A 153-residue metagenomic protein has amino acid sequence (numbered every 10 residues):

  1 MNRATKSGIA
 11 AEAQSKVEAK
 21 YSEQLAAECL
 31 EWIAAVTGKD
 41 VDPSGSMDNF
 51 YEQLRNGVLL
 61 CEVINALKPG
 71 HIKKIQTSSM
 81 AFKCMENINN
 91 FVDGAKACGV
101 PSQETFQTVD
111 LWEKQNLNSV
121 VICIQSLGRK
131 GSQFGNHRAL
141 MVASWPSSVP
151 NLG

Functional and structural regions predicted by a protein language model:
M1-G153: Alpha-helical coiled-coil scaffolding segments
